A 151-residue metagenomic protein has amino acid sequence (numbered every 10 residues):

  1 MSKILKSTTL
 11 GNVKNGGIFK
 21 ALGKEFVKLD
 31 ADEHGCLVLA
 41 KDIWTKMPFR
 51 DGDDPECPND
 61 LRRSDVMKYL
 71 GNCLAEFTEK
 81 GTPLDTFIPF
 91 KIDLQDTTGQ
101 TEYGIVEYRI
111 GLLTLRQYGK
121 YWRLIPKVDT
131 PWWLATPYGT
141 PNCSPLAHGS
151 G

Functional and structural regions predicted by a protein language model:
S2-G151: Collagenous Gly-X-Y triple-helix signature in extracellular proteins
